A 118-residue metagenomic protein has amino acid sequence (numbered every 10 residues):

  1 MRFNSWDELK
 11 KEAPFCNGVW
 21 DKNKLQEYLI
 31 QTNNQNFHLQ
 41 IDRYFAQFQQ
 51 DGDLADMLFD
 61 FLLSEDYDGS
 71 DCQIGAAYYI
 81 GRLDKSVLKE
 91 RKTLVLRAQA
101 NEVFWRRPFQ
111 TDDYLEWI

Functional and structural regions predicted by a protein language model:
M1-R2: Primarily eukaryotic
D7-F15, I30-Q31, Q35-Q50, S70-S86 (+1 more regions): Structural detector for internal amphipathic alpha-helices that build alpha-solenoid repeat scaffolds
C16-Y28, Q49-L63, S86-L96: Amphipathic alpha-helical scaffolding segments comprising HEAT/armadillo-like alpha-solenoid repeats
E27-N33, F61-D68, R97-W105: Solenoid-like repeat scaffolds
